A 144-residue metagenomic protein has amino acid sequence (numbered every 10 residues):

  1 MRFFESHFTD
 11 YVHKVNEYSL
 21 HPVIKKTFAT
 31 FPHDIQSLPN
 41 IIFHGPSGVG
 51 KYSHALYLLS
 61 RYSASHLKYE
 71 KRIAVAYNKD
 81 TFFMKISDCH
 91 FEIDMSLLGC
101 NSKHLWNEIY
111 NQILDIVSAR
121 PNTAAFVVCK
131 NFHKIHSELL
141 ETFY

Functional and structural regions predicted by a protein language model:
M1-F132, L139-T142: P-loop/Walker A NTP-binding region and its immediately flanking N-terminal helices in P-loop NTPase folds
